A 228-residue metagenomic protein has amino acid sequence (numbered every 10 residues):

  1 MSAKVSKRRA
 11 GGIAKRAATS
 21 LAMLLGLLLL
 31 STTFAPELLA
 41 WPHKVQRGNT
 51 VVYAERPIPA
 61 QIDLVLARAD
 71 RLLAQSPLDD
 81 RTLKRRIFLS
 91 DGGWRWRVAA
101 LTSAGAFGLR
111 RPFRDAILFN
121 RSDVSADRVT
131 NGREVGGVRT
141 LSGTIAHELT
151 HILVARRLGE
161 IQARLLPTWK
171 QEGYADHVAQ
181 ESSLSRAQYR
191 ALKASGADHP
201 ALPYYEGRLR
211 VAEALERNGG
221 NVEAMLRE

Functional and structural regions predicted by a protein language model:
S2-G11, K15-A40, P200-E228: Pan-zinc metallopeptidase signature
K44-P59, R121-T130: Acidic/histidine-rich, surface-exposed loop or edge segments in extracytoplasmic proteins
D63-D70, A146, E172, D176 (+1 more regions): Extracytoplasmic/secreted envelope proteins and their assembly/folding machinery, especially bacterial periplasmic
L64-D123, V138: Auxiliary, metal-adjacent structural segments of Zn-dependent hydrolase domains
L73-L89, E160-L166, Q188-K193, V222-E228: Surface-exposed patches in mature extracellular/periplasmic domains of secreted proteins
V124-I145, E160-L166: Short pre-active-site segment immediately N-terminal to the catalytic Zn-binding motif
G143-R156, A175-D176: Active-site recognition of the HExxH zinc-binding catalytic motif
R157, R164-D198: Post-HExxH zinc-binding segment in Zn-dependent metallohydrolases
